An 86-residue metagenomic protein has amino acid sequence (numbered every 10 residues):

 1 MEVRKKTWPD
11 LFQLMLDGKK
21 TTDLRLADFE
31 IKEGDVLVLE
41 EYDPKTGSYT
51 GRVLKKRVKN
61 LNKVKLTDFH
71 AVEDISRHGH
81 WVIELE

Functional and structural regions predicted by a protein language model:
M1-T21: Short, basic/aromatic beta-hairpin or loop at an interaction surface
R25-D28, E86: A structural micro-motif recognizing beta-strand termini and the immediately following turn/loop segments
D28, Y42-G47: Short, charged beta-turn/beta-strand-edge "cap" motif at the junction between a beta-strand and an adjacent loop
S48-R57: Short coil-to-beta-strand transition motifs
L54, L61-E86: Glycine- and charge-enriched low-complexity intrinsically disordered segments
